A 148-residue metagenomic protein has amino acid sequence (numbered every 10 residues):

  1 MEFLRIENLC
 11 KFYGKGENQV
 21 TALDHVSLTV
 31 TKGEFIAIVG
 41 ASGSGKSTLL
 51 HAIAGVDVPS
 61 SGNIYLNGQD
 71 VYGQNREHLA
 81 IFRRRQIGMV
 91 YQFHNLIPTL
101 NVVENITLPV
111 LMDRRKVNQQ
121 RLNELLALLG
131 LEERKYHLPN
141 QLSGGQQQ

Functional and structural regions predicted by a protein language model:
E2-Q148: ABC family nucleotide-binding domain
